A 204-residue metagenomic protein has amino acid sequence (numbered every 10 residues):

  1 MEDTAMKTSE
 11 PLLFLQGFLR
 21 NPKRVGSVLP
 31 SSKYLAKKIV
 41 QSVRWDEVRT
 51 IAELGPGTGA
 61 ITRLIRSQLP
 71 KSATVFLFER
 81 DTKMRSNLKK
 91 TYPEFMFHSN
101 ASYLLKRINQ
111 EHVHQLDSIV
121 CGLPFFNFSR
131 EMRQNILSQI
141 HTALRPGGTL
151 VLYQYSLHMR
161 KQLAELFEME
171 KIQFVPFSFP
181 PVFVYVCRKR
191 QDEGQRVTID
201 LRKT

Functional and structural regions predicted by a protein language model:
T8-D46: Class I SAM-dependent methyltransferase Rossmann-like catalytic core, especially the SAM/SAH-binding loop
E47-G57: Conserved class I S-adenosyl-L-methionine
T58-K71: Conserved SAM-binding loop of SAM-dependent methyltransferases across substrates and taxa, primarily the Class I
F78, K83-Q110: S-adenosyl-L-methionine
I108-I119: A short acidic, Gly/Pro-enriched loop at the edge of an enzyme's catalytic core that lines a small-molecule cofactor
Q134-P146: A short glycine-rich, Lys/Arg-flanked "PGG" loop and its adjoining helix->strand segment in the class I
P146-Q154: Conserved beta-strand signature within the Rossmann-like core of class I S-adenosyl-L-methionine
F174-T204: Core SAM-dependent methyltransferase catalytic element
